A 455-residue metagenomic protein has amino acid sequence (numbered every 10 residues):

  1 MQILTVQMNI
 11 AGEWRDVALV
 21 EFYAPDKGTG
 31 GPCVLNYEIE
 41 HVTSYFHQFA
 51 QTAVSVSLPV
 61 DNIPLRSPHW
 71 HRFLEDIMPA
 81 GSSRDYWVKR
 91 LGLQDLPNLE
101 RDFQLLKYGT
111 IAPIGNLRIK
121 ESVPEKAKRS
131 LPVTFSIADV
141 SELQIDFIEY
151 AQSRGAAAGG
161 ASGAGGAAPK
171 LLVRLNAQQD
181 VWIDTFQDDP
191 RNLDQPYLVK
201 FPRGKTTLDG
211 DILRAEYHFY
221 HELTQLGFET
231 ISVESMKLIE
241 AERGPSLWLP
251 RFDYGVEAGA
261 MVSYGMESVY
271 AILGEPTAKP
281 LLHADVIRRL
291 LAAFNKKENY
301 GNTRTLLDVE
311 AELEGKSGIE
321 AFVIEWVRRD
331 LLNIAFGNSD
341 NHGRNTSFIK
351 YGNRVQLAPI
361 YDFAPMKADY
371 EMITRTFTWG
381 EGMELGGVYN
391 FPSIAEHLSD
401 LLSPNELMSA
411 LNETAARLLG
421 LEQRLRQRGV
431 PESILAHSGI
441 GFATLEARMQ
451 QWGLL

Functional and structural regions predicted by a protein language model:
M1-L455: Phosphate/dinucleotide-binding and metal-coordinating scaffold of catalytic cores in nucleotide-dependent enzymes
